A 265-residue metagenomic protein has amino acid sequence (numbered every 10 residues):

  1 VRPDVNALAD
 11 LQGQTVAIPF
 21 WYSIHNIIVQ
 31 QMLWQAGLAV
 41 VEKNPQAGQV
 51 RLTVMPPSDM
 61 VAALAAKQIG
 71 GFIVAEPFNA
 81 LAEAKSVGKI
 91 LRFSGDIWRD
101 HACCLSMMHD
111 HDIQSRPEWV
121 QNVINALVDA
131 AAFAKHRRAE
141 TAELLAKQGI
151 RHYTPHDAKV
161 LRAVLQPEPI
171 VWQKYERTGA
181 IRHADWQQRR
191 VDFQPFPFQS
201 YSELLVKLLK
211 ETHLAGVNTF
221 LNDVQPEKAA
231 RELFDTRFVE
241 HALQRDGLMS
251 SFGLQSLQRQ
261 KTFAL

Functional and structural regions predicted by a protein language model:
V1-R2, H109: Residue-level recognition of the GNAT/N-acetyltransferase active site
R2-A84, W98-A102, E203: Bilobed "Venus flytrap"/periplasmic-binding protein-like clamshell domains and structurally analogous long
D10, W21, K43, R92-F93 (+2 more regions): Residue-level detector of family-conserved "landmark" positions at structurally sensitive sites
Q46, D59-L161, L165: Pocket-lining segment of extracytoplasmic ligand-binding domains
T53, S106, P195: Residues that recognize and position ribonucleotide moieties
S115-L221: Secondary-structure end/capping motifs
S202-L265: Conserved C-terminal helix/tail region of periplasmic/extracytoplasmic solute-binding proteins
